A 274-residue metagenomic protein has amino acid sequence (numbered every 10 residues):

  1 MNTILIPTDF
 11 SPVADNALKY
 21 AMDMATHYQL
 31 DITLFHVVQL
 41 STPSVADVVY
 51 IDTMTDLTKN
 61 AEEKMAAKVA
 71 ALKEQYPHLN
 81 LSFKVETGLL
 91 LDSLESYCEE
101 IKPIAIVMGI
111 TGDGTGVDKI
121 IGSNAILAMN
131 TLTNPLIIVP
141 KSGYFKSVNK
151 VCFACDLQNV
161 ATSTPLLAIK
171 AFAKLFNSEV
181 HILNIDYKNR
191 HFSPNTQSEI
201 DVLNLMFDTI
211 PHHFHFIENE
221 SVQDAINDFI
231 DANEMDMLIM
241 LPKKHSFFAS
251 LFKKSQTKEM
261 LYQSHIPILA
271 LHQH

Functional and structural regions predicted by a protein language model:
M1-I51, K150-F216, A232-M237, Q263: Small/aliphatic-rich secondary-structure junction motif
M1-N16, I104-A105, I110, I126 (+2 more regions): Intrinsically disordered or low-complexity boundary/linker segments at protein termini and domain junctions
I51-E63: A short acidic, glycine-rich active-site loop that binds or catalyzes chemistry on phosphate/adenosine moieties
N80-F83, F214: Rossmann-fold cofactor-recognition segment
K84-S93, E220-Q223: Charged docking surfaces used in two-component/phosphorelay signaling
Y97-I104, D231-M235: Glycine-rich phosphate-binding loop signature in dinucleotide/nucleotide-binding domains
M108-L127, L241-Q263: Glycine-rich, Arg-bearing micro-motifs that act as flexible, cationic patches
